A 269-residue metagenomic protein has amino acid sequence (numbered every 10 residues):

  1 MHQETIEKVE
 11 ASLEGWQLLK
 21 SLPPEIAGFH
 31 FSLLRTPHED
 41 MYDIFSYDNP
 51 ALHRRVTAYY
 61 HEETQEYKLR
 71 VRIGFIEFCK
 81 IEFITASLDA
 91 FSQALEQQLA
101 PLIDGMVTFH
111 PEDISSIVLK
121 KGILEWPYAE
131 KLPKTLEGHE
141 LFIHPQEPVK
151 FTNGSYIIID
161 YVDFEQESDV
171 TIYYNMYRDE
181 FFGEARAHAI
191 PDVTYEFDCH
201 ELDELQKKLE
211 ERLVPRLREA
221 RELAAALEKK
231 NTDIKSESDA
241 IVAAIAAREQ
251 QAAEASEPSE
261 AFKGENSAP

Functional and structural regions predicted by a protein language model:
M1-S46, P101-E165: Negatively charged, low-complexity tracts enriched in Asp/Glu with abundant Ser/Thr
P24, A51, R216, Q251-A252 (+1 more regions): Generic low-complexity segments that are intrinsically disordered, proline-rich and/or Lys/Arg-biased
Y42-F45, N49, A58-Y60: Charged interaction/catalytic cores of defense and host-pathogen modules
L52-A94, D163-K207: Intrinsically disordered, low-complexity regulatory segments enriched in Ser/Thr/Pro and charged residues
F78-H110, A187-S238: Ampiphathic alpha-helical segments that act as solvent-exposed interaction surfaces
P111-E125, L227-A244: Amphipathic alpha-helical surface "interface" segments used for docking/oligomerization or membrane association within
A244-P269: Long, low-complexity, intrinsically disordered segments
